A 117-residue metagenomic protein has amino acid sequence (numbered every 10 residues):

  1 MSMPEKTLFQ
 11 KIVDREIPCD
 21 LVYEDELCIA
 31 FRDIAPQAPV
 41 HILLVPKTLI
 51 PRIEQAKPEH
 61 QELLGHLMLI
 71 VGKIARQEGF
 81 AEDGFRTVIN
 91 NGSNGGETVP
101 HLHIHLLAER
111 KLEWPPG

Functional and structural regions predicted by a protein language model:
M1-G117: HIT superfamily nucleotide-processing domains
